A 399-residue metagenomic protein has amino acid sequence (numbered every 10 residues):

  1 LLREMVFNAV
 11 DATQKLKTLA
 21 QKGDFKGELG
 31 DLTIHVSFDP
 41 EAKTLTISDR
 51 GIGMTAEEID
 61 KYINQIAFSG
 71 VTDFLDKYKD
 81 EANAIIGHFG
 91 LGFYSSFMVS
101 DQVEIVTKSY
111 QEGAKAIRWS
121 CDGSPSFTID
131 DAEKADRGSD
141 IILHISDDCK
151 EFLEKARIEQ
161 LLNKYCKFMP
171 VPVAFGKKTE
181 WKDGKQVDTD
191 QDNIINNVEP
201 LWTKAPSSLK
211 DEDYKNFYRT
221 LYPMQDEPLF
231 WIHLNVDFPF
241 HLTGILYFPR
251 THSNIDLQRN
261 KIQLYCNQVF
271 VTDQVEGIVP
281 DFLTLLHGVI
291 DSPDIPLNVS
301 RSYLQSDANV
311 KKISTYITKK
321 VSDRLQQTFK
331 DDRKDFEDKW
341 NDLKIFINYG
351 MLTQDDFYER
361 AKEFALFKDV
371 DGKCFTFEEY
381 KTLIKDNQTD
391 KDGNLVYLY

Functional and structural regions predicted by a protein language model:
L1-F152, Q160, K167, T315: GHKL (Bergerat-fold) ATPase N-terminal catalytic module, capturing the glycine-rich phosphate-binding loop and acidic
I85, V103-S126, S146-K150, A156-Y399: GHKL/Bergerat-fold ATPase module in large chromosome/replication-associated machines
